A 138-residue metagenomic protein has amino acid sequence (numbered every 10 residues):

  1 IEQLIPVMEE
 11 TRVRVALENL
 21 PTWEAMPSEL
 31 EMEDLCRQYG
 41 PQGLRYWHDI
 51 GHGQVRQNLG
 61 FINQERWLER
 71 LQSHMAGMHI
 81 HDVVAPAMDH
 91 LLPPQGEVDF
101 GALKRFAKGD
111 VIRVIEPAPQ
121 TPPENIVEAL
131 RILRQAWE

Functional and structural regions predicted by a protein language model:
I1-H48: Active-site acidic/histidine proton-transfer and metal-coordination neighborhood in alpha/beta enzyme cores
E2-I5, E9, E33, Q72 (+3 more regions): A structural alpha-helix within SAM-dependent methyltransferase catalytic domains
M26-L30, H52-I112, A118-Q120: Gly/Pro-rich active-site loop or hairpin
G40-P41, K108, E138: Residue-level recognition of short, structured coil/turn motifs that connect secondary structure elements
P123-E138: C-terminal helical cap(s) of enzyme catalytic domains, especially alpha/beta-barrels
